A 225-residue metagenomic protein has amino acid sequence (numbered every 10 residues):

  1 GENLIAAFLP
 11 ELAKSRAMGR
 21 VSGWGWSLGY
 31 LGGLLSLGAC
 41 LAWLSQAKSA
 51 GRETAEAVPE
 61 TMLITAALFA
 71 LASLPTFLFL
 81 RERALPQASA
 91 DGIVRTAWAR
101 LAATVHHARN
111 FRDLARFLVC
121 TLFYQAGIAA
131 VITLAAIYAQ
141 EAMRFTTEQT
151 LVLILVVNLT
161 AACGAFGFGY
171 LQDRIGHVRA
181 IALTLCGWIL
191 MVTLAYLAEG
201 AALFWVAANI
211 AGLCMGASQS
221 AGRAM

Functional and structural regions predicted by a protein language model:
G1-A13, A217-M225: Intracellular juxtamembrane helix-capping segments at the cytosolic ends of symmetry-related transmembrane helices
S22-L44: Glycine-rich segments within core transmembrane alpha-helices of 12-TM secondary carriers
S36-S45, A67-P86: C-terminal membrane-cytosol helix-exit motif in multi-pass small-molecule transporters
R81-V119: Juxtamembrane intracellular "pre-TM" segments in multi-pass secondary transporters
T133-T150: Short amphipathic helix-loop junctions that connect adjacent transmembrane helices in Major Facilitator Superfamily/SLC
C163-H177: Helix-to-loop junctions at the C-terminal end of transmembrane segments in multipass secondary transporters
R179-L194: Structural signature of the two symmetry-related core transmembrane helices
Y196-A208: Helix-loop junctions at membrane interfaces in 12-TM secondary transporters
